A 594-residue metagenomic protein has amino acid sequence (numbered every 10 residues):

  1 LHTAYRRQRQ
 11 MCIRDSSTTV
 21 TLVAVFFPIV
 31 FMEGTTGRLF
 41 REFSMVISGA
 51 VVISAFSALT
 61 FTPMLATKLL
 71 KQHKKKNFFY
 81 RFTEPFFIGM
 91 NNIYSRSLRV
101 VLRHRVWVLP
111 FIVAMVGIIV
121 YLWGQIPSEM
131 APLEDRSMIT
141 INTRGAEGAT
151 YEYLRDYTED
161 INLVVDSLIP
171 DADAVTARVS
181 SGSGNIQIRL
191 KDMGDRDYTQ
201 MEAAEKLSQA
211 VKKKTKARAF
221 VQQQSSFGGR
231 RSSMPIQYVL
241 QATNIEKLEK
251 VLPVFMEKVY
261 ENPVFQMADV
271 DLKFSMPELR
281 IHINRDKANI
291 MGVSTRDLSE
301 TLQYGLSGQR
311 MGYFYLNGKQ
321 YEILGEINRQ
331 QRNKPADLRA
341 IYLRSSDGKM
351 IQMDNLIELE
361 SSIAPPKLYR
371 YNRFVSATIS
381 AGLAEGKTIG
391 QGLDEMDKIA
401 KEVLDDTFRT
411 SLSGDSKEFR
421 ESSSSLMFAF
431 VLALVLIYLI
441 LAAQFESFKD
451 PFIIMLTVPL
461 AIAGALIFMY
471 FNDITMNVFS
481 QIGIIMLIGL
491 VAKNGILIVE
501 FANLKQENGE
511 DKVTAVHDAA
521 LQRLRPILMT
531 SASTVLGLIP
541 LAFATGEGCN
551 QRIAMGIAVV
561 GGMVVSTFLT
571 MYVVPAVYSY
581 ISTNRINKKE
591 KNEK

Functional and structural regions predicted by a protein language model:
L1-R9, I13: Single conserved hydrophobic/aromatic residue that forms the stacking wall/gate of nucleotide- or nucleobase-binding
Q10, R14-S16, T36-S48, M90-R105 (+9 more regions): Alpha-helical membrane-interface segments at transmembrane helix boundaries
R14-F31, R38-Y80, I186, L460 (+5 more regions): Transmembrane alpha-helices and their membrane-interface boundaries in multi-pass membrane transporters and channels
V30-L39, I112-A149, D195-Y198, R230-P235 (+1 more regions): Transmembrane helices with small-residue packing motifs
F31, G49, S57, L436-Q522 (+3 more regions): Hydrophobic transmembrane alpha-helices and their membrane-interface caps in long multi-pass transport proteins
F79-A131, I188, Y238: Signature of alpha-helical transmembrane segments and their immediate interfacial
E152-M234, E257, K287-G308: Solvent-exposed, membrane-proximal periplasmic/extracellular interface segments of envelope transport and secretion
E249, M256-A433, I437, A442-F445 (+2 more regions): Extracytoplasmic/periplasmic membrane-proximal domains and adjacent transmembrane bundles of envelope biogenesis
